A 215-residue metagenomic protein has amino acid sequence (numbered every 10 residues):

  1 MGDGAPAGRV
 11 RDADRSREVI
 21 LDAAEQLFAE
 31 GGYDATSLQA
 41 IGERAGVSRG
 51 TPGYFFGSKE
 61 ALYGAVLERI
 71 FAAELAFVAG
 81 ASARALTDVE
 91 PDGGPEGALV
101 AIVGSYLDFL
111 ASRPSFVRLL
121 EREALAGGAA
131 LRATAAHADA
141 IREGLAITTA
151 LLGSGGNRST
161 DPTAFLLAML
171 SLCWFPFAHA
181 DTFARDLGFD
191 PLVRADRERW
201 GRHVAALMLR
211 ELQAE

Functional and structural regions predicted by a protein language model:
M1-R15, A85-L86, E215: N-terminal intrinsically disordered/low-complexity leader segments
G2-G4, D108, S112, R142-S154 (+1 more regions): C-terminal peripheral helix-coil segments that are non-catalytic and often amphipathic
V19, A23, L27-A61, A65: Helix-turn-helix
A65, A79-F116, S154-L166: Hydrophobic alpha-helical connector segments
E68-E74: Short, basic, alpha-helical segments at the C-terminal edge of helix-turn-helix-like DNA-binding modules
L75-A79, G97, G128-S154, T163-A164 (+1 more regions): Amphipathic alpha-helical packing segments from all-alpha helical-bundle domains
A98, A111-R132, H179-L187: Amphipathic alpha-helical segments used for helix-helix packing
V103-Y106, L120-A124, M169, C173 (+1 more regions): Short alpha-helical scaffolding segments that buttress acidic/His motifs in well-ordered protein cores
